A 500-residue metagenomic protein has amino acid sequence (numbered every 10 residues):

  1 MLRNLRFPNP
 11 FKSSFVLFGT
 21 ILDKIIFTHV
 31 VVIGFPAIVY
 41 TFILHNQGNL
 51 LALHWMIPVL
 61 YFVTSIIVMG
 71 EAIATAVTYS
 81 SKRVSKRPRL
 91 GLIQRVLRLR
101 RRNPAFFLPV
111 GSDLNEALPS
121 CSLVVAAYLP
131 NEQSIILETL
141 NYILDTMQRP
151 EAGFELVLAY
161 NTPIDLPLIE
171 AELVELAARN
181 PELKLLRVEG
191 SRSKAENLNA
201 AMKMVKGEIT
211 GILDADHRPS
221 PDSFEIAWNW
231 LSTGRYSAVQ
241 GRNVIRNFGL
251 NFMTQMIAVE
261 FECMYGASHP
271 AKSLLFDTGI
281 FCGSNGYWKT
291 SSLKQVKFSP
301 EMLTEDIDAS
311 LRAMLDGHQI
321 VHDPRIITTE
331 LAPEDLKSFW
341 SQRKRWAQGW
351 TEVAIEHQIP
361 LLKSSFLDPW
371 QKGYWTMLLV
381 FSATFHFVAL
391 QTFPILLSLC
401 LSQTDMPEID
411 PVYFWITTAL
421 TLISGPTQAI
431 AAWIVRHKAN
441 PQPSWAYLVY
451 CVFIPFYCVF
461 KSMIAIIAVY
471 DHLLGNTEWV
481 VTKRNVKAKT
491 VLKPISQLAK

Functional and structural regions predicted by a protein language model:
M1-F27, V31, S65-C121, I359-W375 (+1 more regions): Juxtamembrane C-terminal module of membrane proteins
S120-V124, E155, D308: Cell-envelope/extracellular polymer assembly enzymes that use nucleotide-activated donors
Y142-G190: Acidic donor-binding segment of Leloir-type glycosyltransferases
P163, H217-R218, N243: Acidic metal-phosphate-binding loop of nucleotide-sugar-dependent transferases
A177-P181, L186-R187, S193-K203, G207-E208 (+3 more regions): Long helical/loop segments within the catalytic core of UDP-sugar-dependent glycosyltransferases, especially the large
L303-A309: Acidic donor-binding loop at a coil-to-helix junction in glycosyltransferase catalytic cores that engages
S310-T329: Catalytic donor-sugar/metal-binding loop of nucleotide-sugar-dependent glycosyltransferases
